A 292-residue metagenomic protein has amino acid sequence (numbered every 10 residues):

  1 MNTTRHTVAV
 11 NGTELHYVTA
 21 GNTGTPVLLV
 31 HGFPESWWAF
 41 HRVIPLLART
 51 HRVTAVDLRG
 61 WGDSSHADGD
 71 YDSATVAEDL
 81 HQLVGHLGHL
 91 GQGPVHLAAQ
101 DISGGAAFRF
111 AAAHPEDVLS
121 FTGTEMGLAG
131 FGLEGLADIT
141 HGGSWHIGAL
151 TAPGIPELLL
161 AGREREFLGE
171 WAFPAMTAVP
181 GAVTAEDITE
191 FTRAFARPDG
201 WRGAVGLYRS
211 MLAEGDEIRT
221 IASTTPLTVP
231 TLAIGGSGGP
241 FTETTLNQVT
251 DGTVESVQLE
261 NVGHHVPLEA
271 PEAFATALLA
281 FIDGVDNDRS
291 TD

Functional and structural regions predicted by a protein language model:
M1-H6, G12-L15, P26, A39 (+6 more regions): Flexible "cap/lid" subdomain of the alpha/beta-hydrolase fold that forms the substrate-access gate
V18-D63: Conserved HGGG/HGGXW glycine-rich cap/lid loop of the alpha/beta-hydrolase fold
G21, R49, E78, T276-L278: Intrinsic disorder/low-complexity segments
V262-A275: Catalytic histidine-centered segment of alpha/beta-hydrolase-like enzymes
